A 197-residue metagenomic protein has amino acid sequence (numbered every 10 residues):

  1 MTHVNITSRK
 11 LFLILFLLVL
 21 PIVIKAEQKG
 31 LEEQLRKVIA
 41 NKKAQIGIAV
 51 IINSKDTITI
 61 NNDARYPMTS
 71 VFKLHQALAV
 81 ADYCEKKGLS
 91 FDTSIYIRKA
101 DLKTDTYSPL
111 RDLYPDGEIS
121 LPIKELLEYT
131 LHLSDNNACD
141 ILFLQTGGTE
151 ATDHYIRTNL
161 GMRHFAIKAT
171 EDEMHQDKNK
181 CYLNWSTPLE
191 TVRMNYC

Functional and structural regions predicted by a protein language model:
M1-G30: Bacterial Sec-dependent N-terminal signal peptides
Q28-N62: A short, well-structured edge-of-sheet supersecondary motif
G47-I51, T59, H75, Y96 (+1 more regions): Soluble periplasmic/extracytoplasmic beta-strand elements of cell-envelope proteins
P67-I95: Active-site SXXK
L78-K86, L144, R193-C197: Short glycine/serine- and small hydrophobic-enriched flexible loop segments
F91-L110, T146-G147: Acidic helix-start/capping segments at beta-turn-to-alpha-helix junctions
L102-D140: Conserved catalytic neighborhood of penicillin-recognizing serine enzymes
D140-Y196: Mid-domain, small-residue-enriched loop/turn segments at the edges of structured enzyme/sensor domains
